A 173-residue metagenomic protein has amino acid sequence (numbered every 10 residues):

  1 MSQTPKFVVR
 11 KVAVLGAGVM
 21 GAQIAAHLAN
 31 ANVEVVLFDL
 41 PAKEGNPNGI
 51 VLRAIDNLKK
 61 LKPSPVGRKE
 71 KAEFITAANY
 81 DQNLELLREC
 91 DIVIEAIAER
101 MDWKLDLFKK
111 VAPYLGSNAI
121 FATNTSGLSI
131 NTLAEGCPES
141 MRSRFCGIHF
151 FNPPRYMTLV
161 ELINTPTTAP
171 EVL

Functional and structural regions predicted by a protein language model:
S2-N57, Y114, T165: NAD(P)+-binding Rossmann beta1-loop-alpha1 motif at the extreme N-terminus of oxidoreductases
S2-Q3, E34-D91, M101-D102, E139: Conserved N-terminal Rossmann-fold NAD(P) cofactor-binding segment
V8-K11, A72, C90, N118: Phosphate-coordination loops involved in phosphoryl transfer and adenosine-cofactor binding
L15, Q23, F38, A78 (+3 more regions): Structural motif
H27-N30, L52, L107-K109, A134-E139 (+1 more regions): Short, glycine/charged-enriched secondary-structure capping and boundary segments
I92-L133: ADP-ribose/adenylate-binding Rossmann-like module
S117-L173: Rossmann-fold dinucleotide-binding core
